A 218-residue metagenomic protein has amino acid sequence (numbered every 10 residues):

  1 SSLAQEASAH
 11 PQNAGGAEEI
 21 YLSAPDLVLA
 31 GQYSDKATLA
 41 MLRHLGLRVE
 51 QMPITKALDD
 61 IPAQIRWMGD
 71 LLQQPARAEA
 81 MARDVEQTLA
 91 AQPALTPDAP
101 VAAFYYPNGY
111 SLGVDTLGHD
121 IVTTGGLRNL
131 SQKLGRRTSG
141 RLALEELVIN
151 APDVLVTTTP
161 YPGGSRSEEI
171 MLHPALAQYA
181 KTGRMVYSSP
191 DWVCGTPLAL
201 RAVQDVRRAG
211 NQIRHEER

Functional and structural regions predicted by a protein language model:
S1-Y33, L127-L130: A short, structured surface patch at a secondary-structure boundary
E6-E18, T55, G135-L144: Short helix-initiation/N-cap motifs at beta->coil->alpha
G15-P25, L45, R141-A151: Short helices/loops that flank or line small-molecule/ion binding pockets
Q32-Y33, P107, V154, T158-P162: Short secondary-structure boundary segments
A37, P53-W67, V101-D120, G164: Extracytoplasmic ligand-binding site segments that recognize negatively charged/polar headgroups
D60-D70, E79, T158-R218: Structured C-terminal subdomain patch of bacterial secreted/periplasmic proteins
P75-G126, E217: Basic- and aromatic-lined ligand-binding clefts that recognize polyanionic substrates
L117-S139, R184-V186: His/Asp/Glu-enriched short active-site or ligand-binding loop at hydrolase and phosphoryl-transfer sites
